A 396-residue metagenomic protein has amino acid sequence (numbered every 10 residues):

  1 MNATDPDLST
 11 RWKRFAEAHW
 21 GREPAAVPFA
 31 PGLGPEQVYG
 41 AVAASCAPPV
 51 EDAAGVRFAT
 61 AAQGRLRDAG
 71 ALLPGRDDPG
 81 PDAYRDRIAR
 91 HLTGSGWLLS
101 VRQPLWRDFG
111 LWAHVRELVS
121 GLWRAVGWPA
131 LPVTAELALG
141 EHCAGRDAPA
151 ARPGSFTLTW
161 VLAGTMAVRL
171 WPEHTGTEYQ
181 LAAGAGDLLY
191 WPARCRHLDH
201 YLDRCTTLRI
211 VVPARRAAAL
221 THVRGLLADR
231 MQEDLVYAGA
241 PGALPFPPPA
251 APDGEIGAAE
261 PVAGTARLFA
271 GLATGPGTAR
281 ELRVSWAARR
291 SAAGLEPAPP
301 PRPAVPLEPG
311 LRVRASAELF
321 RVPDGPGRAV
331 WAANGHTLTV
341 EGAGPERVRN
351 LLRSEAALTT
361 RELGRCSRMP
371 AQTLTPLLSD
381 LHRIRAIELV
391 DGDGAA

Functional and structural regions predicted by a protein language model:
M1-T10, R14-H19, P31-E36, P48-D187 (+1 more regions): Active-site region of the double-stranded beta-helix
F15, H19-R22, V340-A396: Long, charge-rich, low-complexity alpha-helical segments
A30-P31, P104, A332-T337: Secondary-structure transition/turn motif
A41-C46: Short Gly/aromatic-enriched secondary-structure transition segments
G225-A292: Long, charge-rich alpha-helical interaction segments
G271-L352, V390-A396: Acidic, low-complexity/disordered tracts enriched in E/D and polar residues
